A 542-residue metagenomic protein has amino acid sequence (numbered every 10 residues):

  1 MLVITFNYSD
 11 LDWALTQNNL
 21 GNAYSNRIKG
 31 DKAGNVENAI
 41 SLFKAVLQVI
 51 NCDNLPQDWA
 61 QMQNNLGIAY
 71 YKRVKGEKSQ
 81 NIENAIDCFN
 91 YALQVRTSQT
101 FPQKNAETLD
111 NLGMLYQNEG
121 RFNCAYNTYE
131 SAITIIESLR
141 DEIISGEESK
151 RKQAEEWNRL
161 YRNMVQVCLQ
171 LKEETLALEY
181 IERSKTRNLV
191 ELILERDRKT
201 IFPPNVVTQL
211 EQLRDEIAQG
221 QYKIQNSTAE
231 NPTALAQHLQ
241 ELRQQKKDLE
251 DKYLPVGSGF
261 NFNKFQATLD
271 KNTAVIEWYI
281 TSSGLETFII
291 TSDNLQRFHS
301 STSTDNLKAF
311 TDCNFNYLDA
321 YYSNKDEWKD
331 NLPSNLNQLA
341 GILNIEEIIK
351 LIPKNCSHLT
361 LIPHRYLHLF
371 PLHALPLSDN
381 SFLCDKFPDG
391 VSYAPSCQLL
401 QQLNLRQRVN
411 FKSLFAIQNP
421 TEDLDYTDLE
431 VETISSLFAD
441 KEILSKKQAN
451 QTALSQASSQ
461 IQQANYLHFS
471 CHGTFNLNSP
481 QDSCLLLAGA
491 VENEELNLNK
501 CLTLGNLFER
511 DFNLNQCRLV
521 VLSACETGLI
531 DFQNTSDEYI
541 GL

Functional and structural regions predicted by a protein language model:
M1-T5, A45-V49, Y91-T97, I133-D141 (+1 more regions): Amphipathic alpha-helical segments of tetratricopeptide repeats
F6-S9, K29-G30, C52-L55, K75-G76 (+3 more regions): Short coil/turn linkers that connect adjacent helices within long alpha-helical scaffolds, especially alpha-solenoid
L11-N26, Q57-K72, Q103-N118, E155-R159 (+1 more regions): Conserved alpha-helical positions within TPR/SEL1-like repeat arrays
N38, Y393-L405, P420-D425, N465-L542: Catalytic cores of nucleophile-dependent amide-cleaving enzymes
F122-S381, N410-F415, S436: Amphipathic alpha-helical protein-protein interaction segments
D293-Q296, C313-N316, K354-N355, I362-Y466 (+3 more regions): Catalytic-core domains of enzymes
